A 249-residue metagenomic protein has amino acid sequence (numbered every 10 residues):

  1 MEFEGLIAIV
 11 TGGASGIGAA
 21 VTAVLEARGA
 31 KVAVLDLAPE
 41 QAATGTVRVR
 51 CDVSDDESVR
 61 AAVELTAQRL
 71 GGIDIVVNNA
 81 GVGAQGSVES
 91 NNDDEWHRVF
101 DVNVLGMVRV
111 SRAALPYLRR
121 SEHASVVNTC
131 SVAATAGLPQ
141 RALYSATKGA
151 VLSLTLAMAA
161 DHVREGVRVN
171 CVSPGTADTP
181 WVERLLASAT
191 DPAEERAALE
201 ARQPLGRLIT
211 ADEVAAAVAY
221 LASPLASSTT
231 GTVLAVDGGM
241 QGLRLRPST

Functional and structural regions predicted by a protein language model:
S87-V88, N92-F100, L199: Substrate-binding pocket helix/loop in short-chain dehydrogenase/reductase
E89, A136-A142, R164-E165, G206 (+1 more regions): Active-site loop immediately N-terminal to the catalytic Tyr-X3-Lys motif of short-chain dehydrogenase/reductase
S111, T147: Active-site helix of classical SDR
P116, A160-R164, S227: Alpha-helical segment proximal to the catalytic Tyr-Lys
S131: Residue(s) in the substrate-gating loop at a strand-loop-helix junction that position the organic substrate next
A136, T230-T249: Short C-terminal tail/terminal secondary-structure segment of NAD(P)H-dependent dehydrogenase/reductase domains
C171, T179, A193-T229, V236-G238: C-terminal helical subdomain
